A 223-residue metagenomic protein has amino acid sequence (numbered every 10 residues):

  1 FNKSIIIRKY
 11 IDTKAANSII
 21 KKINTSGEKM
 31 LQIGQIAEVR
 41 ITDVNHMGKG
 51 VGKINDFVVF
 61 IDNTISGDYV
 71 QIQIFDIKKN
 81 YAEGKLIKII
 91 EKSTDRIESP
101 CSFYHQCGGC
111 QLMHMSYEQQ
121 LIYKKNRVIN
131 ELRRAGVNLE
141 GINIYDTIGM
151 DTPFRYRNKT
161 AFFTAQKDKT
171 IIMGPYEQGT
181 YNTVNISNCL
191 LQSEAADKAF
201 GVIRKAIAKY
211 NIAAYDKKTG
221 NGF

Functional and structural regions predicted by a protein language model:
I5-T13, I19-N24: Short, positively charged and aromatic/hydrophobic N-terminal segments
S18, I23-F223: Accessory RNA-recognition modules of RNA-modification enzymes
